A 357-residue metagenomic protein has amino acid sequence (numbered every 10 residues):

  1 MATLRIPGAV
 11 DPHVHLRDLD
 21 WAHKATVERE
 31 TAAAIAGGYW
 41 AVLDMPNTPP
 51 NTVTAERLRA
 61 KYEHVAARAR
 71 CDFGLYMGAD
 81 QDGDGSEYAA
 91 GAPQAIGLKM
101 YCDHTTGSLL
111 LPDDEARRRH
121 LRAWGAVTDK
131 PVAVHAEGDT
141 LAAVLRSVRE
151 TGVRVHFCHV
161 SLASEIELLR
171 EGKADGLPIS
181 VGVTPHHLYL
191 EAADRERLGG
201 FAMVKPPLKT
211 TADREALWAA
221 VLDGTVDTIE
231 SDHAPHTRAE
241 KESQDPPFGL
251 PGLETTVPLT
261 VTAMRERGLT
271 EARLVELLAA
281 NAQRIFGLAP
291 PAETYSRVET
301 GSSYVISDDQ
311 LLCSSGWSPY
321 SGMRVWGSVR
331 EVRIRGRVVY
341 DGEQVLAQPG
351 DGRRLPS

Functional and structural regions predicted by a protein language model:
T3-R68: Metal-associated gating/positioning segment near the N- to mid-region
P12-A25, T48, C71-G83, L109-L110 (+1 more regions): Active-site mouth loops of central-metabolism enzymes
H13, A34, G38, F73 (+9 more regions): Divalent metal-coordination and catalytic microenvironments
D20-A22, A55, G138-R149, E165-A174 (+3 more regions): Histidine/acidic-residue-rich catalytic or RNA/ligand-binding cores of hydrolases and nuclease-related proteins
A55-C71, R117-V132, L253-L259: Alpha-helix-loop-beta-strand connector modules within alpha/beta enzyme cores
E87-M100, H104-I229: Histidine/acidic residue-rich metal-binding segments in metalloenzymes
D139-A143, S147-G152, L222-I229, A234-V298: His/Asp/Glu-enriched, well-ordered alpha-helical/loop segment that forms or immediately abuts the divalent-metal
A292-L355: C-terminal cap of metal-dependent C-N hydrolases
